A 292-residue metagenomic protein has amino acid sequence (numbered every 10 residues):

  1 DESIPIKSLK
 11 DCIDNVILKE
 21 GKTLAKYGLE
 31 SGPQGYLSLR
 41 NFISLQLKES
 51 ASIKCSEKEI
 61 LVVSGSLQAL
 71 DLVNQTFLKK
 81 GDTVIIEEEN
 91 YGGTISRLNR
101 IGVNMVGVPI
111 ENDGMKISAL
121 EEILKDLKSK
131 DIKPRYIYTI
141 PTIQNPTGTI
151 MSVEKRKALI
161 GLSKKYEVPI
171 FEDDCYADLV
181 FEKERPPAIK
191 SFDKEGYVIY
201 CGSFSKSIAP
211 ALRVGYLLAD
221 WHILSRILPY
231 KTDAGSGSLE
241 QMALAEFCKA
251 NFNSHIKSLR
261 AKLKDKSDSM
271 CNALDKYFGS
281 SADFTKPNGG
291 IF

Functional and structural regions predicted by a protein language model:
D1-E2, L67-Q68, Y91, T142-Q144 (+4 more regions): Short, solvent-exposed loop/turn segments at secondary-structure junctions
L9-C12, K194-K264, K276: Conserved core segment of the aminotransferase class I/II
I13-Y166, A177-E195, L263: Conserved core of the PLP fold type I
I17-L24, S129, C248-H255, L274-D283: Inter-domain helical "communication" segments and dimerization helices that couple sensory or membrane-embedded modules
K264-C271, S281-F292: Conserved glycine-rich beta-strand-loop-beta hairpin in the small C-terminal domain of fold type I
